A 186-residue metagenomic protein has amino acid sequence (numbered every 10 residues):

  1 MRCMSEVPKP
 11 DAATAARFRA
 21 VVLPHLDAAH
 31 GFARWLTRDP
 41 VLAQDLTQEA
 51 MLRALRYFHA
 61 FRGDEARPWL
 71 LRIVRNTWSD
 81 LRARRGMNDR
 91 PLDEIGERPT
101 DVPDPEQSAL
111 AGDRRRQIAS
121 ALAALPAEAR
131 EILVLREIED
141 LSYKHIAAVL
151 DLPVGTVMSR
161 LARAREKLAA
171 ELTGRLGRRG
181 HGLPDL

Functional and structural regions predicted by a protein language model:
M1-A12, R17, A148-V149, E166-L186: C-terminal edge and immediately downstream basic/flexible tail or linker adjoining helix-turn-helix-like DNA-binding
C3-G31, V41-Q44: A short, charge-rich alpha-helical start-of-domain segment used by transcription regulators
P8-K9, A13-A16, R90, G96-A123: Acidic, proline/glycine-rich intrinsically disordered inter-domain spacer in sigma factors
A29, A33, A43-A54, I73 (+3 more regions): Short, small-hydrophobic-rich alpha-helical interface motif
D39, S142, D151-T156: Helix-turn-helix DNA-binding motif, specifically the short coil turn and the N-cap/start of the second
Q48-L55, D64-M87, L161, R165: Σ70-family region 2.3-2.4 aromatic/basic alpha-helix that recognizes the −10 promoter and nucleates DNA melting
R72-D93, P103, L110-A111, G174: Arg/Lys-rich amphipathic alpha helix in sigma70-family domain 2
I132-R136: A short pre-motif secondary-structure segment
